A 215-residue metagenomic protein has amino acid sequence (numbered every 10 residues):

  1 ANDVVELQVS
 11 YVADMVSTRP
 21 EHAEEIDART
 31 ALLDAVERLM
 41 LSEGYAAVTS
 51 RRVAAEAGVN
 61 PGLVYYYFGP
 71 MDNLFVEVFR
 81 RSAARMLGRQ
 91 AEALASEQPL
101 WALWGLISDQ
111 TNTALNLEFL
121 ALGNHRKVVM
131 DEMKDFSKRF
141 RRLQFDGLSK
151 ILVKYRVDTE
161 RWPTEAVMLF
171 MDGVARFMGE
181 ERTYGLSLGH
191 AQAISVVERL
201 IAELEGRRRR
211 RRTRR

Functional and structural regions predicted by a protein language model:
A1-D27, Y184, G206-R215: N-terminal intrinsically disordered/low-complexity leader segments
D3, M130-K134, I151-R215: Hydrophobic/aromatic-rich alpha-helical bundle segments in the mid-to-C-terminal region
D14-E21, F68, W101-A102, V129-M130 (+1 more regions): A short, mixed-charge helix-start or loop-turn motif at secondary-structure junctions
A28-A31, A35-N73, E77: Helix-turn-helix
A31, A35-E43, R89, L115-F119 (+1 more regions): Solvent-exposed, amphipathic alpha-helical segments
D34, G62, W101, A114-E118 (+1 more regions): Positions in alpha-helical segments
E77, L87-A114, T164-M168: Hydrophobic alpha-helical connector segments
L87-G88, S108-L117, K127-Y155, L188-R199: Amphipathic alpha-helical packing segments from all-alpha helical-bundle domains
